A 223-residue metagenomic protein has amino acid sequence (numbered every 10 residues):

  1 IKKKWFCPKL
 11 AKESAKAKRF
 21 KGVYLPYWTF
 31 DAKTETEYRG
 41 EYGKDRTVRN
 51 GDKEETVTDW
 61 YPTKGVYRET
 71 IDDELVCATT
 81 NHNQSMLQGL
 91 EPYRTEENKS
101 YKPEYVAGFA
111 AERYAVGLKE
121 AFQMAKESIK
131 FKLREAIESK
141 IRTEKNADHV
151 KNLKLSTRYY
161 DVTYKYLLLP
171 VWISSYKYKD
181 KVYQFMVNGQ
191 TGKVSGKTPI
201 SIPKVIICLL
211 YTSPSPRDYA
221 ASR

Functional and structural regions predicted by a protein language model:
I1-K177: Charged, low-complexity helical/coil segments in non-catalytic cytosolic or luminal regions
E37-R39, K181-V182, K193, P203-K204: Flexible loop/turn segments at secondary-structure boundaries
L169-S195: Extended, hydrophilic extramembrane loops/domains of integral membrane proteins
T198-I207: Juxtamembrane/start-of-transmembrane alpha-helix segments at the extracytoplasmic/lumenal side of membrane anchors
Y211-R217: Conserved small/polar residues in nucleotide/adenosyl-binding loops
